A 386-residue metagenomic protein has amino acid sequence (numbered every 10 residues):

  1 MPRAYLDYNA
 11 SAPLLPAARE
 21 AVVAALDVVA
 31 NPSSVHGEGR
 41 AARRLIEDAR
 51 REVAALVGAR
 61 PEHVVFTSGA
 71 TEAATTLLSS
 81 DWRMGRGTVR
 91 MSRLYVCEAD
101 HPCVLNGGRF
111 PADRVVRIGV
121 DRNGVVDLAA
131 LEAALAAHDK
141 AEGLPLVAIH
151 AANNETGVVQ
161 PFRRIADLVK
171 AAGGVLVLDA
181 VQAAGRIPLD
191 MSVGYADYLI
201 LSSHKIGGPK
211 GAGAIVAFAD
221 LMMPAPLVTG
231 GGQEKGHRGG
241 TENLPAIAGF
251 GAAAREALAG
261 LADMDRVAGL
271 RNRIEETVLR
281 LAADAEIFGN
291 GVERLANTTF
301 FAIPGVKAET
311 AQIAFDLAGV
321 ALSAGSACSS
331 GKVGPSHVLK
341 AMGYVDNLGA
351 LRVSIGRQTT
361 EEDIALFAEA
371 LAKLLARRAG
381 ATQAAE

Functional and structural regions predicted by a protein language model:
M1-E386: Pyridoxal 5′-phosphate
